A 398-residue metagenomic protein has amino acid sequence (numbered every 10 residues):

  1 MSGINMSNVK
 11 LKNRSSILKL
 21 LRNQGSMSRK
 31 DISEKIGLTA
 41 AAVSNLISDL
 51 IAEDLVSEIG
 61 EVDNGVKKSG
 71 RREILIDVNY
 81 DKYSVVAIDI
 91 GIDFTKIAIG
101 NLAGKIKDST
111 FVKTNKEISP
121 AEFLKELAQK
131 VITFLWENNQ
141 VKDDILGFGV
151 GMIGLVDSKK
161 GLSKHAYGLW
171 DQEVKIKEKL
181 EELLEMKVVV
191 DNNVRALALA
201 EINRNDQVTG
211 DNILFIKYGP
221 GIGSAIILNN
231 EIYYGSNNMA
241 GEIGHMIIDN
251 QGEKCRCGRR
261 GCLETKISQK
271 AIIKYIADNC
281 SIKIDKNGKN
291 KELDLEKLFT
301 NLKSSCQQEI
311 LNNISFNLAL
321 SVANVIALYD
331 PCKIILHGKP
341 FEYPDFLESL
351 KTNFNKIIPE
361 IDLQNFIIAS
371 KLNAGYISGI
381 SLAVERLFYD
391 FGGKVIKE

Functional and structural regions predicted by a protein language model:
M1-I59, N64-G70, L75-F111, K116-D143 (+1 more regions): ATP-binding/phosphotransfer module of carbohydrate and carboxylate kinases, centering on a glycine-rich
I32, T110-N212, D345-K356: Glycine-rich phosphate-binding loop and adjoining helix at the ATP-binding site of ATP-dependent phosphoryl-transfer
L75, V85-D89, I145-G149, I213-K217 (+1 more regions): Short glycine-aspartate micro-motif
G100, V112, L169, N238-M239: Residue-level structural signal for beta-strand termini and adjacent loop
N101, S158, I227: Short, acidic, Ser/Thr-enriched surface-loop or helix-capping motifs
S109-F111, S119-P120, E181-N301: Glycine/GP-enriched mid-protein hinge/lid loop-to-helix segment characteristic of carbohydrate kinases
I153-L155, P220-G221, P340: Short glycine-rich anion-binding loops that position phosphate/pyrophosphate groups of nucleotides and phosphorylated
